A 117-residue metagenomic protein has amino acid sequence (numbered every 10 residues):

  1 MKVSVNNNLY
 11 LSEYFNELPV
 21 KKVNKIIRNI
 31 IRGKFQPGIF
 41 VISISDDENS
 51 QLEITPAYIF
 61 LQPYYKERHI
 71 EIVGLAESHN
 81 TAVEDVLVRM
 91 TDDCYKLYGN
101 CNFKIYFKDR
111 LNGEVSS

Functional and structural regions predicted by a protein language model:
M1-I30: Negatively charged, low-complexity tracts enriched in Asp/Glu with abundant Ser/Thr
N6-Y10, T55, V73, N102: N-terminal functional modules and adjacent low-complexity/disordered segments of proteins
L9, E13, I39, P63-Y64 (+2 more regions): Intrinsically disordered, low-complexity N-terminal regions enriched in serine/proline/glycine with scattered basic
F15, E114-S117: Long, low-complexity intrinsically disordered regions enriched in Ser/Thr, Asp/Glu, Pro/Gly
N16, K21-V23, N49-S50, T55-A57 (+3 more regions): Mixed-charge, polar/low-complexity N-terminal
G33-I70: Short aromatic-glycine-(Arg/Gly/Cys) micro-motifs in beta-strand/loop hairpins
I70-E114: Short, compact, well-ordered microdomains
